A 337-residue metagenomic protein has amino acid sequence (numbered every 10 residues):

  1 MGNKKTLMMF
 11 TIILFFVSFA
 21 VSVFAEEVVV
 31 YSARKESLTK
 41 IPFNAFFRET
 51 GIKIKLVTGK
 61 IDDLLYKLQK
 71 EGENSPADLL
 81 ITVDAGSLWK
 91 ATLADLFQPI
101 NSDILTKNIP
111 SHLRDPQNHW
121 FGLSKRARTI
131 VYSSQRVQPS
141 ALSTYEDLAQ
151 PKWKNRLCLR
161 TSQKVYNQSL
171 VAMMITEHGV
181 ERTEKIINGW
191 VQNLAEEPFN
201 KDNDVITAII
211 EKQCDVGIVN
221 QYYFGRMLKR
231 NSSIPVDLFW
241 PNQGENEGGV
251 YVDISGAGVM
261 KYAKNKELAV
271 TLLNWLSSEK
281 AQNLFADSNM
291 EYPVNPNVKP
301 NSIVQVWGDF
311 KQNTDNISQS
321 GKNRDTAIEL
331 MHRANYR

Functional and structural regions predicted by a protein language model:
A25-W89: Early extracytoplasmic/lumenal segment of secretory-pathway proteins
Y31-R34, P116, Y132-S134, S140 (+3 more regions): Short beta-strand->loop
S75-L80, Q98-I130, E146, R156-L159: A structural signal for short loop-to-beta-strand junctions that line the ligand-binding cleft of periplasmic/secreted
A91-P99, S111-N118, M227-N242: Ligand-binding "clamshell"
T129-R136, V252-N265, L284-F285: A bilobed periplasmic-binding-protein/Venus flytrap-type ligand-binding module shared by bacterial periplasmic
N155-Q163, W275-K299: Periplasmic-binding protein-like
S162, M173-P241: Ligand-binding pocket segment of bilobal, Venus flytrap-like solute-binding proteins
E291-R337: An extracytoplasmic/periplasmic, membrane-proximal ligand-sensing/linker region
